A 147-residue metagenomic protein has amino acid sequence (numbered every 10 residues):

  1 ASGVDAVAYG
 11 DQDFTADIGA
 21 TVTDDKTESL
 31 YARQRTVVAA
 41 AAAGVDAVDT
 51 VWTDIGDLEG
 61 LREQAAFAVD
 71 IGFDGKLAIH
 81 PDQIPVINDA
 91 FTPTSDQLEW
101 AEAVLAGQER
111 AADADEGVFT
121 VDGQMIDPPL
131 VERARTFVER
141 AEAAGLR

Functional and structural regions predicted by a protein language model:
A1-R147: Expand to "…catalyze enediolate/carbanion chemistry for C-C bond making/breaking, isomerization, decarboxylation
